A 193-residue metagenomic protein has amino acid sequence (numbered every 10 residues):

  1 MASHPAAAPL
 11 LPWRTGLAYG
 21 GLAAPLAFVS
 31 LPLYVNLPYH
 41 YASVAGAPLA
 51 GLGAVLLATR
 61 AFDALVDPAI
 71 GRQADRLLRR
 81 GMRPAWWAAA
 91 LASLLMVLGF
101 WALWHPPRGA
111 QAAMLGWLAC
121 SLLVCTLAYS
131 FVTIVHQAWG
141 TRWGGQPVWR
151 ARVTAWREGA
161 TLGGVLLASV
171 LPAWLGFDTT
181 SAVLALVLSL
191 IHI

Functional and structural regions predicted by a protein language model:
A2-L190: Membrane-embedded alpha-helical bundles of multi-pass transporters/translocases, especially carrier/permease families
